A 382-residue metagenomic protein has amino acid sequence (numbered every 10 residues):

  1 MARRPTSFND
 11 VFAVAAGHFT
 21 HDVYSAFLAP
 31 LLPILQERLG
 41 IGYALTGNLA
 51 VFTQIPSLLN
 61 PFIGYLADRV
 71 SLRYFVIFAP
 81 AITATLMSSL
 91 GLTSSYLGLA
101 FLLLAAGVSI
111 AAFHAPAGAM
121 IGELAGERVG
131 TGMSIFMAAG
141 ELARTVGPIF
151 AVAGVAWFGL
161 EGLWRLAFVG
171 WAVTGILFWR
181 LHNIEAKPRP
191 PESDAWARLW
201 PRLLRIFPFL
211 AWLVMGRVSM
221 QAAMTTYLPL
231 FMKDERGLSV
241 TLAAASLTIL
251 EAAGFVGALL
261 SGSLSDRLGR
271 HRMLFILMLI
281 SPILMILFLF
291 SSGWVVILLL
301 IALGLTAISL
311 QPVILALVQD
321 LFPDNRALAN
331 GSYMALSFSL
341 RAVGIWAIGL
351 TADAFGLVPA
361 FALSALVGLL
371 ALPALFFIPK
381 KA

Functional and structural regions predicted by a protein language model:
L28-A29, R205-F255: Extracytoplasmic gate region of multi-pass secondary transporters
V51-G64, T248-L260: Central cavity-lining transmembrane alpha-helices of secondary-active solute carriers, predominantly the Major
L58-L97, S265: Conserved MFS/SLC helix-loop-helix module at the cytosolic interface between two early adjacent transmembrane helices
Y74-S89, R272-I286, A365: Structural signature of the two symmetry-related core transmembrane helices
L102-A139: Cytoplasmic helix-loop-helix junction between adjacent transmembrane helices in 12-TM secondary transporters
E127, F136-N183: Helix-loop-helix hairpin linking two adjacent transmembrane segments in secondary transporters
S265-I314: C-terminal transmembrane helical hairpin of 12-TM major facilitator-type secondary transporters
P323-F355: A late C-terminal transmembrane helix in Major Facilitator Superfamily
